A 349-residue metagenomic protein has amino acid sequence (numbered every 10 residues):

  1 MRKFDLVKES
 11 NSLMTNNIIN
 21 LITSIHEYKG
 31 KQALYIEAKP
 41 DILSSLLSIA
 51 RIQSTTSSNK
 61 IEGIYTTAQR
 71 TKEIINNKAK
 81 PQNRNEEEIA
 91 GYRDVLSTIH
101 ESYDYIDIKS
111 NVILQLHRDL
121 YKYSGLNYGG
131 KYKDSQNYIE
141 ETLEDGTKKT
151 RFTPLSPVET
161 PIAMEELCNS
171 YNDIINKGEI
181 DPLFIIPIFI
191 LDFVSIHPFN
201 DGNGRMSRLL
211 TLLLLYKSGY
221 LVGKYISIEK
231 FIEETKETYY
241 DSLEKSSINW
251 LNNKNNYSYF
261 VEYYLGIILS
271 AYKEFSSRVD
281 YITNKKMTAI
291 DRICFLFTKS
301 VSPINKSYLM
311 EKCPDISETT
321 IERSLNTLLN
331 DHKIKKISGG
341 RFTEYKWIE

Functional and structural regions predicted by a protein language model:
M1-E349: FIC/Doc superfamily catalytic core
